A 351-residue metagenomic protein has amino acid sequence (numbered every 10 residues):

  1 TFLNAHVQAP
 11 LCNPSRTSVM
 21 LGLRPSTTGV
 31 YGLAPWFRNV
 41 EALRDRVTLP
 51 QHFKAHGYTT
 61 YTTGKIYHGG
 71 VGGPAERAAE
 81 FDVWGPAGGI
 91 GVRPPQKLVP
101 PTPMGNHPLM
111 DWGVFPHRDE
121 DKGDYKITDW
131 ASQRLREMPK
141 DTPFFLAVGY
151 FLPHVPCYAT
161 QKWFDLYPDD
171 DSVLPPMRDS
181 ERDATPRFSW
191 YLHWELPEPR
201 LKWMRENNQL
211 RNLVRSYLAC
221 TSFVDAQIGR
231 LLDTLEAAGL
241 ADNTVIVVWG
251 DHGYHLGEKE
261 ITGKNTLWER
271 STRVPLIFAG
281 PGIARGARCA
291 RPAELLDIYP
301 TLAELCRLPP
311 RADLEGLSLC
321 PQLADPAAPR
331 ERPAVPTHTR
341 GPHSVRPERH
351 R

Functional and structural regions predicted by a protein language model:
T1-R351: Formylglycine-dependent sulfatase
